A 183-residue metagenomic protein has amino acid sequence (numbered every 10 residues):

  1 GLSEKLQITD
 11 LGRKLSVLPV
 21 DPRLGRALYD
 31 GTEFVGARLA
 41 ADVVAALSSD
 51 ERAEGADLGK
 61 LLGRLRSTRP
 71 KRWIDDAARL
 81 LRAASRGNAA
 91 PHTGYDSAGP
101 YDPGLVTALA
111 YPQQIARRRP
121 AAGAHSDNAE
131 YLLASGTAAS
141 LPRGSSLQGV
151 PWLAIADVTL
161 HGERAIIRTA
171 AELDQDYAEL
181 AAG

Functional and structural regions predicted by a protein language model:
G1-G183: Second RecA-like catalytic domain
